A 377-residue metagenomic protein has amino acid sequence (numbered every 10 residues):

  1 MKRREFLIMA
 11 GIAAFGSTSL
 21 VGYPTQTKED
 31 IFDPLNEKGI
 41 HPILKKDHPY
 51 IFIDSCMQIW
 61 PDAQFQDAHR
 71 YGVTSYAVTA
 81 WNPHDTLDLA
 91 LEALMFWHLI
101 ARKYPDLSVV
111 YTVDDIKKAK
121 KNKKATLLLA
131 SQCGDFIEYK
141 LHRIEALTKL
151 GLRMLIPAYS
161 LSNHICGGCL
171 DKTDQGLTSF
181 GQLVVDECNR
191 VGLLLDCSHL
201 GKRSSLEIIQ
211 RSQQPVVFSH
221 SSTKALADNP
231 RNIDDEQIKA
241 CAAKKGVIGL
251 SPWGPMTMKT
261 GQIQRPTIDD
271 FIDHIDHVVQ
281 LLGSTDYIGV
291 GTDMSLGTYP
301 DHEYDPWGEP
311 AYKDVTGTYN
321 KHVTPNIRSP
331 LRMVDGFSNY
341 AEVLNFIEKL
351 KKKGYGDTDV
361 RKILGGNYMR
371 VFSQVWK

Functional and structural regions predicted by a protein language model:
K2-T173, D228-I238, A242-K244, G249-K377: N-terminal hydrophobic targeting/anchoring segments and the immediately downstream early-domain regions of hydrolases
C166-T257: Active-site core of metal-dependent hydrolases
